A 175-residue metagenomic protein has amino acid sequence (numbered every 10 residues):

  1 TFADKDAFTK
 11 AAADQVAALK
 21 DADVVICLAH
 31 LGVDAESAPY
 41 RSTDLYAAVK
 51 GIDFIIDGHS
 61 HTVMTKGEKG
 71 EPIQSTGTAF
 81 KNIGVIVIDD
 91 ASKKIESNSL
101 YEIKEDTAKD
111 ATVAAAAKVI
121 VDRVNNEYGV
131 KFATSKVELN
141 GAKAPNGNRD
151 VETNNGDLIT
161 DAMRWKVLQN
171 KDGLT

Functional and structural regions predicted by a protein language model:
T1-T112, D150, N155-A162: Acidic, metal/ion-coordinating pockets
A114-T175: Non-catalytic terminal accessory segments
